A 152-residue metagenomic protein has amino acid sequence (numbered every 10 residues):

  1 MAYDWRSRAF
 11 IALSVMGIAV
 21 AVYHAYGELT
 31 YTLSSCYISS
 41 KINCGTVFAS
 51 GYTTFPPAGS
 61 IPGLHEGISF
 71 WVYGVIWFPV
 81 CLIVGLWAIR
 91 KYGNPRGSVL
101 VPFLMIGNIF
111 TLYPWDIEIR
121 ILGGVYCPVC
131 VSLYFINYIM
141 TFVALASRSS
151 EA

Functional and structural regions predicted by a protein language model:
M1-A152: Membrane-interfacial helix-loop segments of redox and metal-homeostasis proteins, especially TM-loop-TM junctions
